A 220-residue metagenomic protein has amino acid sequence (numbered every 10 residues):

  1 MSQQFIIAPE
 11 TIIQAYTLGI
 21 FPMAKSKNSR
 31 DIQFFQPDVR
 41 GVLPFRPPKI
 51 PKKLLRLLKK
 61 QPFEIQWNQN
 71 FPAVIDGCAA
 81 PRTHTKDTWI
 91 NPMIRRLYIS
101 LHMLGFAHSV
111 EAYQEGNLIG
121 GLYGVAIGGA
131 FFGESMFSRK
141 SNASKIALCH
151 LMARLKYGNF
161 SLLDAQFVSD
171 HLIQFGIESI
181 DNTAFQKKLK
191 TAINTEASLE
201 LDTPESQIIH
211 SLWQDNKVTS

Functional and structural regions predicted by a protein language model:
M1-S220: N-acyltransferase acceptor-side catalytic subdomain
